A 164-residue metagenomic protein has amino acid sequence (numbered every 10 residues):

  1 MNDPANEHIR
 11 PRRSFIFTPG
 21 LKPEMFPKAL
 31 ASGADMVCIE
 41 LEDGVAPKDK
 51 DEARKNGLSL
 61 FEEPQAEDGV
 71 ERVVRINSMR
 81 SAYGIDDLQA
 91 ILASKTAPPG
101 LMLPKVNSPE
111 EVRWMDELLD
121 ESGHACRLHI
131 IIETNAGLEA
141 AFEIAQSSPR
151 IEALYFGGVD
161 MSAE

Functional and structural regions predicted by a protein language model:
M1-N2: Charged, compositionally biased N-terminal leader segments and the immediate start of the first structured element
A5-E164: Conserved alpha/beta-domain cores
